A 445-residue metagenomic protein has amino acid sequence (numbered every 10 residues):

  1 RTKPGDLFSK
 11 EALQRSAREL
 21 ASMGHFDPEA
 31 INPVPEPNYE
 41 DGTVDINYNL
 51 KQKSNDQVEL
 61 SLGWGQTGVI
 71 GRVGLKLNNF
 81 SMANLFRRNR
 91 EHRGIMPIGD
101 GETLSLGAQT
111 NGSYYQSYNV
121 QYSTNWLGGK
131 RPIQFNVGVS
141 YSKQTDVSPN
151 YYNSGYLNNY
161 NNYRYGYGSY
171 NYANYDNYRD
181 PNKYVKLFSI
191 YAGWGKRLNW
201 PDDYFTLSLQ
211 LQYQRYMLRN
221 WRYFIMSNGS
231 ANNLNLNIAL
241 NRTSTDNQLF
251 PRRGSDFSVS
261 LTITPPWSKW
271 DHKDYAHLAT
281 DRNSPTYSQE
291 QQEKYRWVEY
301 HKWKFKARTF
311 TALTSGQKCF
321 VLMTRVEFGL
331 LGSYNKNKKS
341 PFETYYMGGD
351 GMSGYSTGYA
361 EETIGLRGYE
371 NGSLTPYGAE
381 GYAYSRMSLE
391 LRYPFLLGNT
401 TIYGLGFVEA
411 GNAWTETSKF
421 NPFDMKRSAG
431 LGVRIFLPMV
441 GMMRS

Functional and structural regions predicted by a protein language model:
R1-G5: Conserved SET/PR domain catalytic loop and adjacent active-site segment of histone-lysine N-methyltransferases
D6-P251, S255-F257, R367, G378 (+1 more regions): Gram-negative/organellar outer-membrane beta-barrel architecture
L13, Y39-G42, P97-D100, E380-Y384 (+3 more regions): A structural signal for short secondary-structure junctions
L20, Y48, L75, Y122 (+6 more regions): Hydrophobic, well-ordered secondary-structure elements that form the walls of internal hydrophobic environments
Y39, D56-G65, R222-L397, T401 (+3 more regions): C-terminal outer-membrane beta-barrel translocator/porin domains of Gram-negative envelope proteins and their
Q144, L396, G411-T415, P438-V440: Short Gly/Pro-enriched loop/turn and capping motifs at secondary-structure junctions
G348, M352-G358, S418-S445: C-terminal beta-signal and terminal closure region of outer-membrane beta-barrel proteins
